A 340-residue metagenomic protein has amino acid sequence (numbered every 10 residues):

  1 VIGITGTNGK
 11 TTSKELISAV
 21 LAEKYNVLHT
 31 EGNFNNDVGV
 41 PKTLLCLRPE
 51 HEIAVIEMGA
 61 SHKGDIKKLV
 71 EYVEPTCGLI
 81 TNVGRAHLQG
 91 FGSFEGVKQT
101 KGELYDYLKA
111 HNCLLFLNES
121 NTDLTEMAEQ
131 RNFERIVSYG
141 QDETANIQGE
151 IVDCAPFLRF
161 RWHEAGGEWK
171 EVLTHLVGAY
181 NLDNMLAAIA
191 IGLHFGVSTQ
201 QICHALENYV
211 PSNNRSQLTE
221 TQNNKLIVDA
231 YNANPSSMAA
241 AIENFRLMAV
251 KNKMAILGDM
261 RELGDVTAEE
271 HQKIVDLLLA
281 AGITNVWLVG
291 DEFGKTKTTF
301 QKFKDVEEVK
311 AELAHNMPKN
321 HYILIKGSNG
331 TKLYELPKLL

Functional and structural regions predicted by a protein language model:
V1-E119, D123-N132, G192, A311 (+2 more regions): Phosphate-binding loop of NTP-binding sites
V1-T5, L79-R85, N118, V228 (+4 more regions): Short beta-strands and strand-loop turn motifs
V27-L28, V38, K42-A54, Q222 (+1 more regions): Mobile, glycine- and charge-enriched loop segments and immediately flanking short secondary-structure elements within
I53, C77, A187, P318-K326: Short SAM/SAH-binding signature in class I
L79-K225, V250-K251, D276-N285, E292-F300 (+1 more regions): Acidic, Mg2+-coordinating active-site environments of NTP-dependent enzymes
P211-N214, A230-T299, S328: Active-site beta-alpha connecting loops in nucleotide-dependent enzymes
M317-L340: A glycine-rich beta-strand to alpha-helix segment that forms a phosphate/ribose-binding loop at ligand/cofactor sites
